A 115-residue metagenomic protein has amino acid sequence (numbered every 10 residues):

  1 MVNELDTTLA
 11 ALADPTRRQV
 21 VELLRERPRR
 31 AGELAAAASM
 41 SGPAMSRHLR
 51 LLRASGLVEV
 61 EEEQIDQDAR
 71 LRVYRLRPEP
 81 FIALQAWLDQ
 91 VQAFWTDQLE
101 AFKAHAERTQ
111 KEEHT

Functional and structural regions predicted by a protein language model:
M1-N3, E79-T115: Amphipathic alpha-helical dimerization/coiled-coil segments that flank or bridge DNA-binding/regulatory modules
N3-A44, R70-I82: N-terminal helix-turn-helix DNA-binding core of bacterial DNA-binding proteins
T16, P28, R53-G56, A106: Short amphipathic alpha-helical segments enriched in hydrophobics
Q19-E22, R53, Q85, K103: A cross-family signal for key residues in well-ordered alpha-helices that form functional helical elements
E33, R53-R70, R75: Beta-hairpin "wing" of winged helix-turn-helix
L49-R50: Short, hydrophobic-biased segments on the C-terminal half of alpha helices that form "recognition helices"
